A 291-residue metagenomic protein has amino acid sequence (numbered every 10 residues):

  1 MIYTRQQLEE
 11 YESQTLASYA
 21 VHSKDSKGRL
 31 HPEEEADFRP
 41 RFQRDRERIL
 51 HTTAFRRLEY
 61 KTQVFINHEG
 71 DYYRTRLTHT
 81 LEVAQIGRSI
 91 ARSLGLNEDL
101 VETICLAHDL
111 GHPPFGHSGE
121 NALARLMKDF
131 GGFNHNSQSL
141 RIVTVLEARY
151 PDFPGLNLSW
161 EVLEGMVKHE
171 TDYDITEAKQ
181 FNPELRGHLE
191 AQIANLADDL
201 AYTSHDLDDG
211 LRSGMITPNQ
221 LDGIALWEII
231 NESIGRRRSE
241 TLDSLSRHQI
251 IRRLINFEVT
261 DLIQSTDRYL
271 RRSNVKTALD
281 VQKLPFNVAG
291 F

Functional and structural regions predicted by a protein language model:
M1-T80, A84-I90, N97-E98, N136-F291: Histidine-centered, transition-metal-coordinating active-site segments
N67-T78, A91-R92, L106-P114, M127-F130: Short coil/turn segments at secondary-structure boundaries
L94, E98-G119, S139, D198: His-Asp-centered metal-binding catalytic motifs of divalent-metal-dependent phosphohydrolases/nucleases
P113, L126-M127, I216, N274: A generic membrane alpha-helix/interface feature
N121-D129, F181-P183: Short helix/strand-bridging catalytic loops that position acidic/His residues to coordinate divalent metals and engage
